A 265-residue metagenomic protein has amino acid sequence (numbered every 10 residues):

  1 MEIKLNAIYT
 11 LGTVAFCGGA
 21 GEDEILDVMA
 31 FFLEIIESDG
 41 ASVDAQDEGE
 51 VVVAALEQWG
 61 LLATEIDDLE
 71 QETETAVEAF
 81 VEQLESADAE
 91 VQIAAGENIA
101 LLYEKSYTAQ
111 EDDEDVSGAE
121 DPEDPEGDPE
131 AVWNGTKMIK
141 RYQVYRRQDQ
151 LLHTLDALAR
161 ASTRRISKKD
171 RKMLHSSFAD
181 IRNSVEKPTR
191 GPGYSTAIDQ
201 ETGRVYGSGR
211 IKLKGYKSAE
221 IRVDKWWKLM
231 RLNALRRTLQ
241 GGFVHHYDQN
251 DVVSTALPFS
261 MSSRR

Functional and structural regions predicted by a protein language model:
M1, V28-I36, A79-E82, T154-L155: Buried hydrophobic core positions in alpha-solenoid tandem helical repeats
M1-I3, S38-E50, E82-I93: Short coil/turn segments at helix-helix junctions and helix-capping linkers within large alpha-helical proteins
M1-L11, C17-I25, F32, D39-G40 (+1 more regions): Extended amphipathic alpha-helical coiled-coil/heptad-repeat regions
A7-G18, I35-I36, V52-I66, F80-E85 (+1 more regions): Hydrophobic residues within the alpha-helices of tandem HEAT/HEAT-like
T13-E24, A41-S42, L62-Q71, E104-D112 (+1 more regions): Flexible helix-coil junctions and inter-repeat linker/turn elements that act as hinges within alpha-solenoid scaffolds
G21-F32, L69-V77, R171, H175: Core helices of alpha-solenoid repeat scaffolds
A109-G127, P192, T196-D199: Intrinsically disordered, low-complexity regulatory segments enriched in Ser/Pro/Gln/Gly
K140-R265: Long C-terminal extensions of eukaryotic subunits of large macromolecular complexes
